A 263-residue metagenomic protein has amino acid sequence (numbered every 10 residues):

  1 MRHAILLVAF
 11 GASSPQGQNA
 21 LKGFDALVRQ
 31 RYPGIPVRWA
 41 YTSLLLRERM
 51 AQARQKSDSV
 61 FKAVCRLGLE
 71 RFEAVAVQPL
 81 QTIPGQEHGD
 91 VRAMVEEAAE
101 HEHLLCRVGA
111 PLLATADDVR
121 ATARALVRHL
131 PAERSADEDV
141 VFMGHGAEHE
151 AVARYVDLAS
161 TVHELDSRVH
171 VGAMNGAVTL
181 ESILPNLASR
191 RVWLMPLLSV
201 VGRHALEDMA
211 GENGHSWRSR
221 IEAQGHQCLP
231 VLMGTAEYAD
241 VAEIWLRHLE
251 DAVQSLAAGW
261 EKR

Functional and structural regions predicted by a protein language model:
M1-R263: Extended amphipathic ligand-handling, pore-lining, and cofactor/metal-binding catalytic surfaces
